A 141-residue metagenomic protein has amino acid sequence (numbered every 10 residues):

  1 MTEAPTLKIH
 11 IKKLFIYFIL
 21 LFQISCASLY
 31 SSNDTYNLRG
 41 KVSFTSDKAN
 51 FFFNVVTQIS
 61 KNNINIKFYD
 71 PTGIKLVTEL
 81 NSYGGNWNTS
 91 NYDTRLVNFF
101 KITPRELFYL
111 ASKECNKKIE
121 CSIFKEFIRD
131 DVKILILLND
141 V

Functional and structural regions predicted by a protein language model:
M1-C26: Sec-dependent bacterial lipoprotein signal peptides
A27-S28, K41-T45, G84-V141: Mature, soluble, non-transmembrane domains
A27-S32, V56, K75-E79, E114-K117: Short linear motifs in intrinsically disordered
S31-R39: Short, low-complexity, disordered segments immediately C-terminal to signal peptides in bacterial exported proteins
F44-T78: Post-signal-peptide N-terminal segment of Sec-exported extracytoplasmic proteins
N62, Y83-G84: Ser/Thr- and Asn-enriched, surface-exposed coil loops between beta-strands
G73-E79, G85-S90: Flexible beta-edge/linker motif
